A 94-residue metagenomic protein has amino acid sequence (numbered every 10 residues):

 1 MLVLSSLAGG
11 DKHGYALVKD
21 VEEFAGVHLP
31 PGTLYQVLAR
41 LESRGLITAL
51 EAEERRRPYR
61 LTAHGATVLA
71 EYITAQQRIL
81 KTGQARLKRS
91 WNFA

Functional and structural regions predicted by a protein language model:
M1-T33, E53: N-terminal helix-turn-helix DNA-binding core of bacterial DNA-binding proteins
S6-G9, L50, V68, Y72-A75 (+1 more regions): Histidine kinase transmitter module recognition
L17, L41, Q76: Alpha-helical transition-metal enzyme core signature, strongest for iron centers
L34-Q36, R40-R44: Basic amphipathic alpha-helical segments that dock to polyanions
E42-E54, R60: Beta-hairpin "wing" of winged helix-turn-helix
E54-I73: Basic, amphipathic "hinge/linker" alpha-helix immediately C-terminal to the N-terminal HTH DNA-binding motif
A70-A94: Amphipathic alpha-helical dimerization/coiled-coil segments that flank or bridge DNA-binding/regulatory modules
